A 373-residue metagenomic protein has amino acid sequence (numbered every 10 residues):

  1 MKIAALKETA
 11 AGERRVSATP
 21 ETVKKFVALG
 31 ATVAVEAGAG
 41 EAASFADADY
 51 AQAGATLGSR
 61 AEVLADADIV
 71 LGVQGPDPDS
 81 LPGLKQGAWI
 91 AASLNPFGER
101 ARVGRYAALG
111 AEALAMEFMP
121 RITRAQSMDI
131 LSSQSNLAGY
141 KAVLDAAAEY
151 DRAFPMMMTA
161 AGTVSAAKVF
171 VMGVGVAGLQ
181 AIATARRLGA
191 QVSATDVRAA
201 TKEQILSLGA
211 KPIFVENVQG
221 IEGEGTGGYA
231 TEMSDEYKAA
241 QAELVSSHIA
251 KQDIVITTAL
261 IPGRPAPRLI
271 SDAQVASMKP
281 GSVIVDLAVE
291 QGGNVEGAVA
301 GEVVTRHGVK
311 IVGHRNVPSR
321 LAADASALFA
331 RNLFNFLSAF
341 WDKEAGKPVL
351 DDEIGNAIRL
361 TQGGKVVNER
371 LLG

Functional and structural regions predicted by a protein language model:
K2-R105, L109: An N-terminal-biased, well-structured beta-alpha scaffold segment characteristic of Rossmann-like dinucleotide-binding
L6-F45, P155-H248: Glycine-rich phosphate/diphosphate-binding loop of Rossmann-like nucleotide-binding domains
V23, D47, L81, V103 (+4 more regions): Generic hydrophobic/aromatic pocket-lining and core-packing "Φ" positions
G54-A65, G75-P76, G223-V255, A259-A276 (+1 more regions): A structured beta-alpha segment of the ubiquitous adenosine-cofactor-binding alpha/beta core
D68, Q74-G75, L94-N95, E216 (+3 more regions): Short glycine-/small-residue-rich Rossmann-like dinucleotide-binding loops
L84-E117, I254-V312: ADP-ribose/adenylate-binding Rossmann-like module
E117-F118, T123-A160, A166, V289 (+1 more regions): Adenosine-phosphate binding glycine-rich loop
